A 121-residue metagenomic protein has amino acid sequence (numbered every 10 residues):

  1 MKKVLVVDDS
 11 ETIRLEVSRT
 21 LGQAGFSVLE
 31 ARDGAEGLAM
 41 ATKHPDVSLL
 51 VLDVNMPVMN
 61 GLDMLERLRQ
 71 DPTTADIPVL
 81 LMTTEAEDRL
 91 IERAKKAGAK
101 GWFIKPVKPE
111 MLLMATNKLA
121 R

Functional and structural regions predicted by a protein language model:
L15-Q23: Charged docking surfaces used in two-component/phosphorelay signaling
G25-R32, M40, F103: Short hydrophobic/Thr-rich beta-strand motif most characteristic of the beta2 strand and flanking loop of CheY-like
P45-V51: Active-site beta3 strand of CheY-like receiver
M56: Receiver (REC) domain active-site loop signature in two-component systems and cognate sites in sensor histidine kinases
R89, V107-T116: C-terminal output helix
K100: Short, glycine/charged-rich "phosphate-handling" switch motifs in NTP-dependent and phosphotransfer domains
